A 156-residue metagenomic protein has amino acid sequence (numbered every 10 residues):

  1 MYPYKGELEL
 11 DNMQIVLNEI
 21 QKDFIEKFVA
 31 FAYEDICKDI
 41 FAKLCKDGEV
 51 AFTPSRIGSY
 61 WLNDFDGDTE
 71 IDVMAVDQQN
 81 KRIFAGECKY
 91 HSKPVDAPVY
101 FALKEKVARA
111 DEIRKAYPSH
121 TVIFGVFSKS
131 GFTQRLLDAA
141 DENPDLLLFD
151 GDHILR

Functional and structural regions predicted by a protein language model:
M1-D68: Accessory nucleic acid-recognition modules appended to NTPase machines
D68, Q79-I83, C88-D152: Catalytic cores of nucleic-acid endonucleases
I71-V73: Pyridoxal 5′-phosphate
I154-R156: Surface-exposed interaction regions that form or flank ligand-binding interfaces
